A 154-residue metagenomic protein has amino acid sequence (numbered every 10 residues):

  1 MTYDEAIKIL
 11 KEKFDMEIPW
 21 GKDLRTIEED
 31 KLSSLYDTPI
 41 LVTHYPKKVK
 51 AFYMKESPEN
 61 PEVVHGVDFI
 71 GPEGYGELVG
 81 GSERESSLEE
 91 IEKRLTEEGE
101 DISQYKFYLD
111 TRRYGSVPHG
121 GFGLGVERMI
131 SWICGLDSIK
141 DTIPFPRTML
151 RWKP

Functional and structural regions predicted by a protein language model:
M1-G76, E97-D110, Y114-V117: Metal-assisted phosphate- and nucleotidyl-transfer catalytic regions
Y45-V49, S57-E59, G74-E77, E83-E85 (+3 more regions): Short, glycine-/Ser/Thr-/acidic-enriched flexible segments
S82, L88-P154: Active-site pocket scaffolds in enzymes
